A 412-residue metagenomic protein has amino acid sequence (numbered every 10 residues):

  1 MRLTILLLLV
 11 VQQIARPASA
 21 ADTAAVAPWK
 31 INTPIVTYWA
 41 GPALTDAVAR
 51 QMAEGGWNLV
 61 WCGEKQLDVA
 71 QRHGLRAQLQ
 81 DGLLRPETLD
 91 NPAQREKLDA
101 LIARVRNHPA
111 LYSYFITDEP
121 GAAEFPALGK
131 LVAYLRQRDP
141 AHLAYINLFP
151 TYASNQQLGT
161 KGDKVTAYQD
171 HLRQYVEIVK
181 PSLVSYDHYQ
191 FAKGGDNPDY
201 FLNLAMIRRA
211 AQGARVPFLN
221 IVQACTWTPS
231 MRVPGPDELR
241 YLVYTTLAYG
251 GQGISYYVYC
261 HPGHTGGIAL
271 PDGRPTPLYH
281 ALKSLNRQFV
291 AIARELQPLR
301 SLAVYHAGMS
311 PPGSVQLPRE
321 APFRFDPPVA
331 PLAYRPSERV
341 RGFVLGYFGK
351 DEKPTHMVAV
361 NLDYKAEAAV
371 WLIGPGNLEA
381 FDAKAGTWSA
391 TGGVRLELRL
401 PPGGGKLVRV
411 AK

Functional and structural regions predicted by a protein language model:
M1-R2, A53: Universal eukaryotic N-terminal targeting presequences
R2-Q13: Bacterial N-terminal signal peptides
R16-S19: Sec/Tat signal peptide C-region and signal peptidase I cleavage site
A21-G376, A380-K412: Glycan-processing catalytic domains of CAZymes
